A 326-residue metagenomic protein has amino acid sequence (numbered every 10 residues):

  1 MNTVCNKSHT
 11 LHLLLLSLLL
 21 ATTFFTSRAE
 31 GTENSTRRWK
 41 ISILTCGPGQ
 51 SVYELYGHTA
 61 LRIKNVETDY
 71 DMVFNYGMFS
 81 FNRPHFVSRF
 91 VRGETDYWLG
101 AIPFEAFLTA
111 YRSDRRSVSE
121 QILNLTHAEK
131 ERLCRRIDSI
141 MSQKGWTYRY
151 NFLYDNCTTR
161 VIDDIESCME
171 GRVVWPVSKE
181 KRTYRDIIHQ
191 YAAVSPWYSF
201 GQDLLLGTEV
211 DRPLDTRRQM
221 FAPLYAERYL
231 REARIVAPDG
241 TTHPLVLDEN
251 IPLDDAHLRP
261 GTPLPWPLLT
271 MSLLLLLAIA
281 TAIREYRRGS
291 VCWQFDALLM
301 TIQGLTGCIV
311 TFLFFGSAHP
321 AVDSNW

Functional and structural regions predicted by a protein language model:
M1-L14: Bacterial N-terminal signal peptides that target proteins for export
H12-T23: Bacterial N-terminal signal peptides
A29-G31: Boundary at the C-terminal end of the N-terminal hydrophobic targeting segment
R37-R115: Glycine-rich catalytic cores of cysteine/serine-nucleophile enzymes that process amide/ester linkages in cell-envelope
G49-Q50, R116-N124, Q143-F152: Second-shell loop/turn segments in exported
H58, D71, E120-I122, T158: Extracellular structured ligand-interaction cores
L125-D138: A structural motif
S139-W326: Activation targets extended, charge/polar-rich intrinsically disordered C-terminal tails
